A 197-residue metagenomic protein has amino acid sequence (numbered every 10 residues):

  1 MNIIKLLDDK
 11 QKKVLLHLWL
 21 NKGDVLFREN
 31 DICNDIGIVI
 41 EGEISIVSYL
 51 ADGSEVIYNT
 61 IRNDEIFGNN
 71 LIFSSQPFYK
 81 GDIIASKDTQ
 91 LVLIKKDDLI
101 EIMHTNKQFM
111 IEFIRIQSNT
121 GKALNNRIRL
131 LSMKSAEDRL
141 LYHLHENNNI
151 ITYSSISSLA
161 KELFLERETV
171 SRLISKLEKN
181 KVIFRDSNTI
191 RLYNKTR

Functional and structural regions predicted by a protein language model:
M1-D24: Short proline/glycine- and basic residue-enriched helix-capping loop/turn segments at helix->loop/beta transitions
K22-K87: Cyclic nucleotide-binding regulatory domains
V47, N69-N70, E101-I102, E112 (+1 more regions): Residues that scaffold the ATP/ADP-binding catalytic core of kinase and kinase-like folds
L50, N70-L71, K95, M103-N106 (+1 more regions): Short, flexible helix/strand-to-coil boundary loops that buttress conserved ligand/catalytic motifs in alpha/beta
T89-I94: A short hydrophobic beta-strand segment most commonly corresponding to one strand of the jelly-roll/cupin
D97-S135: A small-molecule sensor/coupling module
K134-A136, Y142-R197: Phosphate-/nucleic-acid-contacting segments
